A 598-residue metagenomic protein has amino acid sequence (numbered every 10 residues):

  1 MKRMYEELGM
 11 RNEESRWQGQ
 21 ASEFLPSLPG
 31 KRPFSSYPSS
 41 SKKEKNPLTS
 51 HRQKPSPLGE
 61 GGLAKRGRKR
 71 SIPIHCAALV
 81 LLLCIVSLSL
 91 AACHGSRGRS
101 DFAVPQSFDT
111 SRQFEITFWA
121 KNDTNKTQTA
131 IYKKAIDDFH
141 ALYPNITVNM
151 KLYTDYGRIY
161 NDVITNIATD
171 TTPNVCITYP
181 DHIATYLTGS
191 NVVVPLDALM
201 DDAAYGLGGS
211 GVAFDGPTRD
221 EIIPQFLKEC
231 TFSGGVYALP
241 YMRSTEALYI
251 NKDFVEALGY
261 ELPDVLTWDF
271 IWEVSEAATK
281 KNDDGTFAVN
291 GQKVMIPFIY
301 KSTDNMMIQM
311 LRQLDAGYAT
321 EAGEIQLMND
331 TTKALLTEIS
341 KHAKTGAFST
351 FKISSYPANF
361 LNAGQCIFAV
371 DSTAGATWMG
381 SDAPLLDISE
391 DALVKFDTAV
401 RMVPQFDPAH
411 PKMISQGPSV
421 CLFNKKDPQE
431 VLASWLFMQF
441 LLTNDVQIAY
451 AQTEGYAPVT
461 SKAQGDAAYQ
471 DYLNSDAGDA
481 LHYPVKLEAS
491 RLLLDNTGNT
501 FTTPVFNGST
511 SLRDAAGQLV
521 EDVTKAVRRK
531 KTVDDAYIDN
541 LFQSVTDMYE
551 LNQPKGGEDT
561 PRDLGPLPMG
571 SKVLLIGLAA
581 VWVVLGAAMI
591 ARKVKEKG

Functional and structural regions predicted by a protein language model:
P29, K43-E44, G59-G62, R66: Glycine-biased, low-complexity coil/linker segments
F108, P180-T245, F287-G291, E390-P404: Hinge/lid segment of periplasmic solute-binding proteins
Q113-F118, N122-A184, N359: Early extracytoplasmic/lumenal segment of secretory-pathway proteins
K228-Y241, E246, D269-I325, C366: Extracytoplasmic/periplasmic solute-binding protein
V274-E276, E321-S354, T398-A399, V403: Glycine-centered hinge/linker elements that transmit conformational signals in sensory and ligand-binding systems
T337, K341-F348, P384-K462: Extracytoplasmic/periplasmic substrate-recognition and gating elements
T398-Q405, A451-T524: Long, aromatic- and glycine/proline-rich binding clefts that accommodate carbohydrate-like moieties
A489-G598: Conserved C-terminal helix/tail region of periplasmic/extracytoplasmic solute-binding proteins
